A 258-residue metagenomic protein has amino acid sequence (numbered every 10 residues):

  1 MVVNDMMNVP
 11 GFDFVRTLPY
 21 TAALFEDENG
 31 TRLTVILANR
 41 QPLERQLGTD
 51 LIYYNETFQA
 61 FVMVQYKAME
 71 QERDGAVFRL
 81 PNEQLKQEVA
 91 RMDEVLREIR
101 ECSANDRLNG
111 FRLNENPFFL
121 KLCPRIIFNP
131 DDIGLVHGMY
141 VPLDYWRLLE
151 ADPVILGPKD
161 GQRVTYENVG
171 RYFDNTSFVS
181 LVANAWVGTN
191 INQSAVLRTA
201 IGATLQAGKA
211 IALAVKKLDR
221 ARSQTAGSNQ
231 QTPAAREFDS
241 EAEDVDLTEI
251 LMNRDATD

Functional and structural regions predicted by a protein language model:
M1-R45, Y53, Q206-A207, Q224-T257: Compositionally biased, flexible interaction segments
V9, V15-Q41, R45, Q59-V62 (+2 more regions): Acidic, metal/cofactor-coordinating or nucleic-acid-engaging core segments within structured domains
G48: Calcium-binding loop positions in Ca2+-binding modules
I52, K67: Anionic group-transfer/hydrolysis microenvironments
N55-T57: Short, surface-exposed basic-aromatic patches at helix termini and helix-loop junctions that form
Q162-D258: Charge-rich, low-complexity intrinsically disordered segments
